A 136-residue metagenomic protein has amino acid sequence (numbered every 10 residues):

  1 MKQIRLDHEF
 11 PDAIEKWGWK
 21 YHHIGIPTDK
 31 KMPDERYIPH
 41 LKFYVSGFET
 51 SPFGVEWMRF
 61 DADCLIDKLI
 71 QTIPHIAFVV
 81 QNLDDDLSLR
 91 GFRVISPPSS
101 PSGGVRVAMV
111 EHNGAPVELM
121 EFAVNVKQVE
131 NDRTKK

Functional and structural regions predicted by a protein language model:
M1-T50, G54-K68, G91-K136: Vicinal oxygen chelate
L69-S99: Mid-chain, well-packed structural core segment of small domains
